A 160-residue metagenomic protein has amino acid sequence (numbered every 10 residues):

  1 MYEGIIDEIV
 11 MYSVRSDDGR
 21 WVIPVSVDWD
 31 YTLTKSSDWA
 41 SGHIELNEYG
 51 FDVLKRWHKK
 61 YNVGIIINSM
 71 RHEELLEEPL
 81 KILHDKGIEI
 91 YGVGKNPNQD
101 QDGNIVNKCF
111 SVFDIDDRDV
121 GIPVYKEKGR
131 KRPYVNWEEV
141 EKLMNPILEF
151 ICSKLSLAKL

Functional and structural regions predicted by a protein language model:
M1-Q99: Alpha-helical substrate-recognition element adjacent to the catalytic core
L76-L160: C-terminal cap/substrate-recognition subdomain and adjoining C-terminal extension of metal-dependent phosphatase-like
